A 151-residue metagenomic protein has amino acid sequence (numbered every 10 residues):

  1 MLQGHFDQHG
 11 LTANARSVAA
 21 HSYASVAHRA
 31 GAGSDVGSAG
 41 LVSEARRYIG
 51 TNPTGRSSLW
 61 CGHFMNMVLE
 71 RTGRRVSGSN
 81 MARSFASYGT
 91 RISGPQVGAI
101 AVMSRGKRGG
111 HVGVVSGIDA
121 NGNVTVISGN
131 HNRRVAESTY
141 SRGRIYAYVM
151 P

Functional and structural regions predicted by a protein language model:
M1, M65-M67, M81, M103 (+1 more regions): Detector for methionine-enriched segments
M1-S77: N-terminal capping segments
S25, I145-P151: Low-complexity, Gly/Ser/Thr/Pro-rich intrinsically disordered linker/tail segments
V42, N123, I145: A residue-level signal for beta-strand positions that form part of recognition/binding surfaces within mature
R74-A136: ...with weaker cross-activation on analogous glycine-rich loops/strands in unrelated enzymes
V135-A136, S141-I145: C-terminal partner/receptor-binding element of secreted or periplasmic proteins
